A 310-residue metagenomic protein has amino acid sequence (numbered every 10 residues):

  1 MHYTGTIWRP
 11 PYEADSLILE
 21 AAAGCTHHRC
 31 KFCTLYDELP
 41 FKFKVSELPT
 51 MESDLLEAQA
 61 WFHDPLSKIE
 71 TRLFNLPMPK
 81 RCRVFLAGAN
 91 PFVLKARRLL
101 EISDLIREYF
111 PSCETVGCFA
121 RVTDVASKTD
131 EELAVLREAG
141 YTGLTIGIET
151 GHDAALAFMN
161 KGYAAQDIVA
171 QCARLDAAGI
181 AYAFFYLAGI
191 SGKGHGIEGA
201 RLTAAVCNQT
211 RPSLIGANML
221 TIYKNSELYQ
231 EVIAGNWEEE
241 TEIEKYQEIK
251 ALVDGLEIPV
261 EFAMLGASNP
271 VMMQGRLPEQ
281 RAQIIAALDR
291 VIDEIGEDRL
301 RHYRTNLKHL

Functional and structural regions predicted by a protein language model:
M1-E13, N208-L310: Auxiliary Fe-S-binding modules of radical SAM enzymes
T6-S53, E57-W61: Canonical Radical SAM [4Fe-4S] cluster-binding loop centered on the CxxxCxxC motif and its immediate flanking residues
L17-L19, V84, V116-C118, L144-I146 (+3 more regions): Hydrophobic faces of well-ordered beta-strands that scaffold small-molecule active sites in alpha/beta enzyme cores
C25, C33, L86, C118 (+4 more regions): Conserved, mostly hydrophobic/aromatic
F41, H152-F158, E227, V271-M273: A short acidic, helix-capping loop that chelates divalent metal ions and anchors anionic groups
W61-A177, A181: Conserved SAM/AdoMet-binding glycine-rich loop
T123, G147, G151-A155, L175-G199 (+2 more regions): Conserved strand-turn element in the central/C-terminal portion of the radical SAM core barrel that lines
K128-L133, S191-Q209: Catalytic cores of alpha/beta
